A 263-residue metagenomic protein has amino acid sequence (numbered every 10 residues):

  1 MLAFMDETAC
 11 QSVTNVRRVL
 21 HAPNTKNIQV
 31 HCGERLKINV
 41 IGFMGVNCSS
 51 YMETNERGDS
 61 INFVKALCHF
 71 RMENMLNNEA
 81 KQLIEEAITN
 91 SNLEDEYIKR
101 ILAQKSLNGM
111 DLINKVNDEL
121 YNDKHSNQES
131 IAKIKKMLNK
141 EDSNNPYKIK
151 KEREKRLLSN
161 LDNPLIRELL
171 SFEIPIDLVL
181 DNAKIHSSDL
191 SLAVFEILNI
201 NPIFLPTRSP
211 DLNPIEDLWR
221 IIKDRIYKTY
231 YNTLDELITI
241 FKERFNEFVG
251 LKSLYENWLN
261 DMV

Functional and structural regions predicted by a protein language model:
M1-E73, N77-Q104, G109-I113, L120-K148 (+1 more regions): Extended, low-complexity cationic-aromatic segments
D6, N78, Q82-T89, S159-D162 (+2 more regions): Acidic/histidine-rich, metal-coordinating catalytic segments
D6-T8, G42-M44, L67, D181 (+4 more regions): Generic structural signal for small/hydrophobic residues in well-ordered secondary structure, especially within
R153-K155, E216-V263: C-terminal anion-handling pockets and recognition modules
L180-N182, D189, F204-R225: RNase H-like two-metal-ion nuclease catalytic core shared by retroviral integrases and related mobile-element nucleases
S188-L198: Short, aromatic/basic amphipathic alpha-helical patches
